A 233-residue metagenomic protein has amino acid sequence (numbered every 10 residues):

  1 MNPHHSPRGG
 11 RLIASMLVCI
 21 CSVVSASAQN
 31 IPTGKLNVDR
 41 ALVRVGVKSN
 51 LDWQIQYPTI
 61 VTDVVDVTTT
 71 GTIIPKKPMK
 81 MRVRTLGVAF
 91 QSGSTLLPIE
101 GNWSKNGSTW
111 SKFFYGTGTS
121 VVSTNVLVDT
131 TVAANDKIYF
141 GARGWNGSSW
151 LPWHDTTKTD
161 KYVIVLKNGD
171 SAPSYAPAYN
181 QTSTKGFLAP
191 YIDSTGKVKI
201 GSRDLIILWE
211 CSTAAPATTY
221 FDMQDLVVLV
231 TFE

Functional and structural regions predicted by a protein language model:
N2-I13: Bacterial N-terminal signal peptides that target proteins for export
A14-V23: Bacterial N-terminal signal peptides
V24-A28: Sec/Tat signal peptide C-region and signal peptidase I cleavage site
Q29-D204, S212-A214, Q224: Extracellular distal adhesion/interaction modules in secreted or cell-surface proteins
A217-V227: Extracellular carbohydrate recognition
L229-E233: Short beta-strand-to-coil "C-cap" segments at the C-terminal boundary of structured domains/repeats, marking
